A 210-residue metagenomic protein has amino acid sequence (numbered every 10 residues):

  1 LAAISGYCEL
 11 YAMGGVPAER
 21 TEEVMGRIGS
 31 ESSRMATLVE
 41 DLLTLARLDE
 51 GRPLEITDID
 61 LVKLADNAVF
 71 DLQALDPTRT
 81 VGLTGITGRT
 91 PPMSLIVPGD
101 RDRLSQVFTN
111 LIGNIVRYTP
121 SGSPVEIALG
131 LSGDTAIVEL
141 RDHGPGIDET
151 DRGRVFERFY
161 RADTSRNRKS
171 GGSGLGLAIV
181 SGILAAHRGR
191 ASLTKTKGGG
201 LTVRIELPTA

Functional and structural regions predicted by a protein language model:
A12-E19: Short acidic helix/loop segment immediately C-terminal to the autophosphorylated histidine in two-component histidine
V16, E50-E55, P92-G99: Conserved micro-motifs of the catalytic ATP-binding
S30-M35: Short alpha-helical segment of the dimerization/phosphotransfer core of two-component systems
E55-Q73: A conserved beta-strand-to-alpha-helix junction within the catalytic ATP-binding
G122-D134: Short beta-strand/loop element within the Bergerat-fold HATPase_c
I147-F159: Short conserved segment of the HATPase_c
